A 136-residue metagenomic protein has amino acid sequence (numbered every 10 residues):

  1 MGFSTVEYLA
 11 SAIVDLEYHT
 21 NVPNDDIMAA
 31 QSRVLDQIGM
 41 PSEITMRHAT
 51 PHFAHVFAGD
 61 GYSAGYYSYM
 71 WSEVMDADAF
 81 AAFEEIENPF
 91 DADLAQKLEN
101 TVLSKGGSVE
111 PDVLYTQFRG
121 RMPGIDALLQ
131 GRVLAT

Functional and structural regions predicted by a protein language model:
M1-T136: C-terminal, non-catalytic "cap/extension" segments appended to globular domains
